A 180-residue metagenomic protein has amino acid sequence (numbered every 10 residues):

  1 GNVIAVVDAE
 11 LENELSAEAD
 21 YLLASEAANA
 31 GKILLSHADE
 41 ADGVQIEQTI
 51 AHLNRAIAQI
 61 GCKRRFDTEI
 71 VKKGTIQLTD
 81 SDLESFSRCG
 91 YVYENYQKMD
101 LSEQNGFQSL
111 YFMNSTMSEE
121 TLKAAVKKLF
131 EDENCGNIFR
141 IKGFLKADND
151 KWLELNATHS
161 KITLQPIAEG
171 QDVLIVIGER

Functional and structural regions predicted by a protein language model:
G1-E18, A38-I46: Conserved Switch II/interswitch segment of TRAFAC-class P-loop GTPases
V3, A19, N95-M99: N-proximal short alpha-helices
I4-V6, L34, I175-I177: Structural motif
V7, A157-H159, G178: Flexible glycine-/small-residue-rich
N13, A17-N29: Flexible active-site lid/hinge loop adjacent to a nucleotide/diphosphate and Mg2+-phosphate binding pocket
N29-K32, A38-G170: C-terminal accessory "lid"/substrate-recognition subdomains
A168-E179: C-terminal edge-of-domain segments
